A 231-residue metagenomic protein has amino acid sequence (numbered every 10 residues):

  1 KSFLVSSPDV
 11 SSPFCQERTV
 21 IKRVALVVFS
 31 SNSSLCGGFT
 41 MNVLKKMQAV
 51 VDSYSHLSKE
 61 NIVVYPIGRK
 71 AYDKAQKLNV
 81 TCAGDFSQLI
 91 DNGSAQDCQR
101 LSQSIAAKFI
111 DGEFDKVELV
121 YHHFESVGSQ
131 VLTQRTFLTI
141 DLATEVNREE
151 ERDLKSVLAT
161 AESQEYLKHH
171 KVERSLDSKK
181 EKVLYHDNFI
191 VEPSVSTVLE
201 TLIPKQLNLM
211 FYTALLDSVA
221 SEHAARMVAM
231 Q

Functional and structural regions predicted by a protein language model:
K1-Q231: C-terminal beta-strand-loop-alpha-helix "lid" module of Rossmann-like NAD(P)-dependent dehydrogenases
